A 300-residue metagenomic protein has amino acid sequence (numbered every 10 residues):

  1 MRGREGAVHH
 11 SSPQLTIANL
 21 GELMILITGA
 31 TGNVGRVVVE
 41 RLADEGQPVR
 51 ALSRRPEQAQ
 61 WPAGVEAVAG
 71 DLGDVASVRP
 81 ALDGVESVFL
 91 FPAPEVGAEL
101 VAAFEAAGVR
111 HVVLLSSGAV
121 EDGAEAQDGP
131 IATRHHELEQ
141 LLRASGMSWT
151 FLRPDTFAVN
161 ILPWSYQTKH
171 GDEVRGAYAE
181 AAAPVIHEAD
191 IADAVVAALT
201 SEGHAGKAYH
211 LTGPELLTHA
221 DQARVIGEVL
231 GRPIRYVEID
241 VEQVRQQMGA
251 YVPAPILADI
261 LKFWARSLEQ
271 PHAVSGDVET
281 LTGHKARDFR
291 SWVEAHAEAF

Functional and structural regions predicted by a protein language model:
E5, H9-L23: Short, Lys/Arg-enriched N-terminal segments with co-localized hydrophobic residues within the first ~10-30 amino acids
V8-H9, R110, A295: Intrinsically disordered, low-complexity cationic segments
S12-P13, R54, G283: Compositionally biased regions
Q14, L162, E294-A297: Short linear sequence elements within intrinsically disordered, low-complexity coil regions
L23-A63, G73-A76, P80-S87, P94-H111 (+6 more regions): Oxidoreductase cofactor-interface core, primarily capturing Rossmann-like NAD(P)-dependent enzymes
E66-A69: Conserved SAM-binding strand-loop segment of SAM-dependent methyltransferases
E242-F300: A hydrophobic C-terminal alpha-helical subdomain
